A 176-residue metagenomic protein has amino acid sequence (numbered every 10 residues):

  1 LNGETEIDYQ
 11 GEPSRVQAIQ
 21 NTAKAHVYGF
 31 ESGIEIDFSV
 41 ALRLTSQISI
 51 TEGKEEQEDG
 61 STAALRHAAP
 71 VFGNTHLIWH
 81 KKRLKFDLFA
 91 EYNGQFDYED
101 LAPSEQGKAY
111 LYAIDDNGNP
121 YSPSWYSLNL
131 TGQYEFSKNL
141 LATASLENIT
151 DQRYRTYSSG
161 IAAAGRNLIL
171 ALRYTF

Functional and structural regions predicted by a protein language model:
L1, Y92-A113, Y121-W125, N129-F176: C-terminal beta-signal and adjacent terminal beta-strands/loops of Gram-negative outer-membrane beta-barrel proteins
N2-Q20, G107-I114: Surface-exposed loop/turn segments flanking beta-strands in extracellular/periplasmic regions
Y9-A102, K138, T150: Gram-negative outer-membrane beta-barrel transporters
I19, G118-Y121: Outer-membrane beta-barrel transmembrane domain signature of Gram-negative proteins, especially the mid-to-C-terminal
